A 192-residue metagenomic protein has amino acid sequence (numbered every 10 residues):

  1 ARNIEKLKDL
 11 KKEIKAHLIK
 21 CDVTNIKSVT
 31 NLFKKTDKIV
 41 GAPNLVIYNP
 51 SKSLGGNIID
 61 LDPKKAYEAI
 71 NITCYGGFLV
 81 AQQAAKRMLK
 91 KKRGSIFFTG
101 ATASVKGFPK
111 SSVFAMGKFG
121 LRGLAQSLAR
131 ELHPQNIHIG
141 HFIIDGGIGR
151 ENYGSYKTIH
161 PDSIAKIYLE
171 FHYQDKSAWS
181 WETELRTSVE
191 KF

Functional and structural regions predicted by a protein language model:
I4-E5, K20-L32, P63: The beta1-alpha1 cofactor-binding region of Rossmann-like NAD(H)/NADP(H)-dependent oxidoreductases
I14, K35-Y48, L54: A glycine-rich helix->loop->beta "capping" turn within Rossmann-like NAD(P)(H)-dependent oxidoreductase domains
A42-P43, N57, M88-A101, P134-I137: Active-site loop of short-chain dehydrogenase/reductase
N44, K52, I59-F78, F97 (+1 more regions): Catalytic Tyr-X3-Lys loop
S51-N57, V105-F108: Helix N-cap/beta-alpha junction loops of NAD(P)-dependent oxidoreductase domains
A81-Q82, Q126: A short, exposed helix-loop element centered on a Lys and neighboring polar residues
S95-G120, Q126, R130-H133, I143 (+1 more regions): Catalytic loop of short-chain dehydrogenase/reductase
P134-F192: C-terminal helical subdomain
